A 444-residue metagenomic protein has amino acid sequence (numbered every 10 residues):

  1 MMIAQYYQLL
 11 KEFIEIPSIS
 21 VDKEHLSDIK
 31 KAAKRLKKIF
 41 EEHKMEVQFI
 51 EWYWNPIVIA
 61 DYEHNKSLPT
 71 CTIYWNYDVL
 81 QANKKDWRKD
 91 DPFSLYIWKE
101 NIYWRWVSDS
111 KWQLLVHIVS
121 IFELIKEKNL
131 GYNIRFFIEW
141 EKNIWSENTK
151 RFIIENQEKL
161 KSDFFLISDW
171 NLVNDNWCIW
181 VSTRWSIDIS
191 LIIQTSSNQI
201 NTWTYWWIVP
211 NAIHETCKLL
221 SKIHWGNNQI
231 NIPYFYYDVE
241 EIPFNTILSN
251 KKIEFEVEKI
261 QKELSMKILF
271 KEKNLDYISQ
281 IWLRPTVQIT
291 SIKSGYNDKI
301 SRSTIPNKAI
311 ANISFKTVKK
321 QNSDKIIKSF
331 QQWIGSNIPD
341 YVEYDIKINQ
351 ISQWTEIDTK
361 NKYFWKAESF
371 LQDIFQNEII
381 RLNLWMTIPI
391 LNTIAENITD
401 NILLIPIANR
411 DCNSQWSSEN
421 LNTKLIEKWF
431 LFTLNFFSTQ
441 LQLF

Functional and structural regions predicted by a protein language model:
M1-R105, E127-Y132, I313: Acidic/His- and Gly-rich active-site-bordering loop/insert found across diverse amide/peptide-bond hydrolases
I73, Y96-W145, I189-I193, Y205-G226 (+2 more regions): Alpha-helical metal-binding/catalytic segments enriched in His/Glu/Asp
Y77-V79, N101, F137-W145, S168-V173 (+2 more regions): Acidic, glycine-rich active-site loops and adjacent beta-strand->loop/helix elements that engage anionic groups
S110-S182, F444: Acidic/histidine-rich catalytic neighborhood of metal-dependent amide-processing enzymes
I192-Q194, Q199, T216, L283 (+3 more regions): Zn-dependent metallopeptidase/amidohydrolase metal-coordination segment
T202-I292, Q321-E343: Acidic-enriched catalytic cores of C-N bond-cleaving enzymes acting on peptides and small amides
S314-V318, Y344-K360, L384-W385: A short beta-alpha structural unit
W354-D373: Short, low-order "capping/linker" segments at domain edges
